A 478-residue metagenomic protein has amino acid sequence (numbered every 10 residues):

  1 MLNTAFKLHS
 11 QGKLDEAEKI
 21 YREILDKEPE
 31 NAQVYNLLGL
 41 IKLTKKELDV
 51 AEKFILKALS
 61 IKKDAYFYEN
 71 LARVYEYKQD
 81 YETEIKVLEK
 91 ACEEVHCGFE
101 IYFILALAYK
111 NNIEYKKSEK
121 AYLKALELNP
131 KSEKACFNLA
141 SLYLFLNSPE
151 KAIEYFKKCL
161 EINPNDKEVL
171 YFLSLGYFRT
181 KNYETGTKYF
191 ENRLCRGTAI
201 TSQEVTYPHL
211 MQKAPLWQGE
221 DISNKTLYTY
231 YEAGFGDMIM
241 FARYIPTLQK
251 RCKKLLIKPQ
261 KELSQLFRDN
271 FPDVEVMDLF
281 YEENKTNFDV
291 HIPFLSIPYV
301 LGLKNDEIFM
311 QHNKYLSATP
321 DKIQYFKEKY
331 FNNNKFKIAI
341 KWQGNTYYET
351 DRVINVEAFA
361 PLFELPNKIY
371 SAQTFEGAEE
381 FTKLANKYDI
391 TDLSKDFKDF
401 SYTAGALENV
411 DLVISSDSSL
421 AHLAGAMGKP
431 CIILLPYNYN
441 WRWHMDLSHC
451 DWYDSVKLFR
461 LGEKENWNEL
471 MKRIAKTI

Functional and structural regions predicted by a protein language model:
M1-L412, D417-I478: Alpha-helical solenoid repeat scaffolds of the TPR/TPR-like class and their adjacent stem/linker regions that mediate
